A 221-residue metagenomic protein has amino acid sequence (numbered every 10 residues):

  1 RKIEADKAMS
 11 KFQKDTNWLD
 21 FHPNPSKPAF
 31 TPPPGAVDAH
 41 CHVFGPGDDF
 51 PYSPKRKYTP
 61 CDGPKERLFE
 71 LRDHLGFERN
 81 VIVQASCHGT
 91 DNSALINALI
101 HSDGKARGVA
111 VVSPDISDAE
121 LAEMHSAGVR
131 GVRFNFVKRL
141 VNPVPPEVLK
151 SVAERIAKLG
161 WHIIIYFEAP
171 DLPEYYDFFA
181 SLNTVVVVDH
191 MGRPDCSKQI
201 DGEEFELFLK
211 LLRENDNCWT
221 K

Functional and structural regions predicted by a protein language model:
R1-A8: Short, Lys/Arg-enriched N-terminal segments with co-localized hydrophobic residues within the first ~10-30 amino acids
A5, A106-G108, H162, Y166: Short secondary-structure capping/junction motifs at helix and strand boundaries
A5, P28-F30, F179-A180: Residue-level detector of transmembrane insertion/anchoring sites
D6, F44-P46, P194: Alpha-helical and His/Cys-centered functional microenvironments
K11-L159, P170: Mid-domain alpha/beta scaffold segments of enzyme catalytic cores
F12-D15, P145-K221: Catalytic pocket-lining loop regions of alpha/beta-barrel enzymes, especially the amidohydrolase/enolase/GH5 lineages
